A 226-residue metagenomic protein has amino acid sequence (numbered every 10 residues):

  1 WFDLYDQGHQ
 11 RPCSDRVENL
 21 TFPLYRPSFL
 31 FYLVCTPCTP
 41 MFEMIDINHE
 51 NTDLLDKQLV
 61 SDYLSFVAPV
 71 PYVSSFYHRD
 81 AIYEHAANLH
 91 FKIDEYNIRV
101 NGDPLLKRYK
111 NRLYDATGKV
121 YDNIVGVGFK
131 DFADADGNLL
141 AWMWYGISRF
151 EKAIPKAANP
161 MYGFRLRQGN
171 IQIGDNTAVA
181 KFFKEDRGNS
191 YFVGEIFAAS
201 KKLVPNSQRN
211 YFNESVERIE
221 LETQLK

Functional and structural regions predicted by a protein language model:
W1-A153: Glycine/threonine-rich ATP-lid/beta-loop region of ATP-binding domains
A116-K226: Charged regulatory segments coupled to nucleotide-binding catalytic modules in large multidomain enzymes
